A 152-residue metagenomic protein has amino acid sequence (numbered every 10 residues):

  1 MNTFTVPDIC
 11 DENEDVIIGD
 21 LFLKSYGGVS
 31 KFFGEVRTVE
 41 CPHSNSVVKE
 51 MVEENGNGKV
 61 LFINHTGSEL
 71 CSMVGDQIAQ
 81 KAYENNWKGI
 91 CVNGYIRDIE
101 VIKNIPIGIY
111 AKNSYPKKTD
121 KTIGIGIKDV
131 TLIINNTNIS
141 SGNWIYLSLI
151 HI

Functional and structural regions predicted by a protein language model:
M1-S140: Feature captures the catalytic cores and cofactor-binding loops of soluble hydro-lyases/lyases that act on carboxylate
I150-I152: Conserved small/polar residues in nucleotide/adenosyl-binding loops
